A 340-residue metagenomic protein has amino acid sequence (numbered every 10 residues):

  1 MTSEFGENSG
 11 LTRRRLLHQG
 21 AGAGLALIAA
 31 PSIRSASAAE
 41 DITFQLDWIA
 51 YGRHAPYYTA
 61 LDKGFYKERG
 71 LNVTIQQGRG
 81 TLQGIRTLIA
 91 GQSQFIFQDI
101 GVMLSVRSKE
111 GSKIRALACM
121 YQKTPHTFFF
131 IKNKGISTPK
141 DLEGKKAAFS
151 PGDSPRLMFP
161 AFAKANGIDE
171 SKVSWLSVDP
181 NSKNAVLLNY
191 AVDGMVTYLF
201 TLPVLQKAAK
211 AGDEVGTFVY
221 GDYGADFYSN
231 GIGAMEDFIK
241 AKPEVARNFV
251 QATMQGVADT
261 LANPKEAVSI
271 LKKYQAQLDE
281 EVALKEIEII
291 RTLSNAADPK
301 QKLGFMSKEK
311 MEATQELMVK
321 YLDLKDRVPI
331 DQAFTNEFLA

Functional and structural regions predicted by a protein language model:
M1-R15, Q19, A23-A29: N-terminal secretory signal peptides
A38-D179, K183-N189, D193-F200, F218-Y220 (+1 more regions): Short, glycine-/small- and polar/acidic-enriched structural segments that line small-molecule recognition paths
L61-D62, K67, K164, Q206-K207 (+2 more regions): Short polybasic/polar patches that bind polyanions
G101-V102, S182-A276: Pocket-lining segment of extracytoplasmic ligand-binding domains
E170-V173, E214-V215, Q277-E288, L324-Q332: Short, surface-exposed acidic
A241-D323: Secondary-structure end/capping motifs
E316-A340: Hinge/cleft segment of the Venus flytrap/periplasmic-binding protein
